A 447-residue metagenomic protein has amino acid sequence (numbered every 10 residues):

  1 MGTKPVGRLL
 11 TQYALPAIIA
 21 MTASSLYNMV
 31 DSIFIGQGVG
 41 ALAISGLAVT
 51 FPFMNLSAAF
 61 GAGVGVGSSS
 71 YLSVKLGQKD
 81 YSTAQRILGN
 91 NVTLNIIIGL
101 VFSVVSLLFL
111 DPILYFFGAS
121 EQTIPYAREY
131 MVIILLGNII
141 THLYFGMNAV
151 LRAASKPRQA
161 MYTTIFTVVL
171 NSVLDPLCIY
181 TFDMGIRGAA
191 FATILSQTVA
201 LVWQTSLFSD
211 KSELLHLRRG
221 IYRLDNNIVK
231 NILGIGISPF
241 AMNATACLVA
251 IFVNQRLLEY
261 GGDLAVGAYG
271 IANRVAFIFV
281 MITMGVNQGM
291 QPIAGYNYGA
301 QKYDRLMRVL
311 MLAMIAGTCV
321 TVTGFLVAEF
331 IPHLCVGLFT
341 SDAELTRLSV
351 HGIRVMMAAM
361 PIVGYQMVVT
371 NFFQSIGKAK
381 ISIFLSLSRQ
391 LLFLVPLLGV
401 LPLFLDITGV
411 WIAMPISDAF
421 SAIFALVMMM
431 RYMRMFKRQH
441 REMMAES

Functional and structural regions predicted by a protein language model:
M1-A14, L72-I139, T181-G236, A294-A359 (+1 more regions): Short alpha-helical transmembrane segments in multi-pass integral membrane proteins
G2-V39, P52-G67, Y71, I96-S103 (+5 more regions): N-terminal transmembrane alpha-helices
Q12-D31, I133, T167, S196-A200 (+4 more regions): Transmembrane helical elements of multi-pass membrane transporters/channels
A17, M21, I33, S70 (+15 more regions): Transmembrane alpha-helix boundary and packing residues in multipass membrane permease domains and related
L26-S45, L114-E121, L177-M184, C247-R274 (+4 more regions): Helix-terminus/linker motif at the lipid-water interface of multi-pass membrane proteins
I44-V104, T141-A160, A268-L326, F330-P332 (+1 more regions): Small-residue-rich hydrophobic transmembrane alpha-helices
L56-A59, N171-P176, L201-T205, F277-M281 (+4 more regions): Hydrophobic transmembrane alpha-helices of multi-pass small-molecule transporters
G65, I134-R152, T163-N171, A189-V202 (+4 more regions): Short runs within selected transmembrane alpha-helices of multi-pass transporters and secretion channels
